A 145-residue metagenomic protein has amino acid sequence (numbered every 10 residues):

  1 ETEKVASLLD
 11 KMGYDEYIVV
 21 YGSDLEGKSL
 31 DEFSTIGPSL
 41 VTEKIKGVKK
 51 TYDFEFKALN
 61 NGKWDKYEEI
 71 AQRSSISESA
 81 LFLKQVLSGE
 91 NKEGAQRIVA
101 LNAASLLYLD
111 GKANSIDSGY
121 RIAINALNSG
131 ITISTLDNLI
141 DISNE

Functional and structural regions predicted by a protein language model:
E1-E145: Glycine-rich anion-binding loops and their surrounding alpha/beta cores
